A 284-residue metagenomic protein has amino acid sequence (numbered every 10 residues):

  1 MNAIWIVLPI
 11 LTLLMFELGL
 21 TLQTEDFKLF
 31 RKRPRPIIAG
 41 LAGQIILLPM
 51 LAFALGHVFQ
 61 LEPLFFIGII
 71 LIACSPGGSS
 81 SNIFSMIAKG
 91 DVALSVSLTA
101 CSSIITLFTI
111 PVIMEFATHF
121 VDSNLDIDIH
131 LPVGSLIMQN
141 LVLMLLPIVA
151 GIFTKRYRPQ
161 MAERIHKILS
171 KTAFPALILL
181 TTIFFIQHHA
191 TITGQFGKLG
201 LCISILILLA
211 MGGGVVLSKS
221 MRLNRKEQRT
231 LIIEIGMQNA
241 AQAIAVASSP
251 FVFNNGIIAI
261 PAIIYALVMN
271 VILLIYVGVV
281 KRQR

Functional and structural regions predicted by a protein language model:
M1-R284: Alpha-helical transmembrane segments of multi-pass small-molecule/ion transporters
